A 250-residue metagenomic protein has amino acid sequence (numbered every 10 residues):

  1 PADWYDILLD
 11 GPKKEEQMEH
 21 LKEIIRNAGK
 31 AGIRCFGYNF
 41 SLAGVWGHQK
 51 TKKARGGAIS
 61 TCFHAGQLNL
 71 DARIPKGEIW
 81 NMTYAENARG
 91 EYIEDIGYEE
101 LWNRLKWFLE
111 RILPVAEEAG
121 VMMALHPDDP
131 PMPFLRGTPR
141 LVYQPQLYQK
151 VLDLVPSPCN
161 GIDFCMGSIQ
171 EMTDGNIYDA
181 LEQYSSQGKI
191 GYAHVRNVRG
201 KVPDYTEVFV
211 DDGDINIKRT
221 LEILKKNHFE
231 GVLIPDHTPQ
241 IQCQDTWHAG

Functional and structural regions predicted by a protein language model:
P1, F40-G44, N197, D236-T238: Short, solvent-exposed turn/loop segments enriched in Gly/Ser/Thr/Pro and often Arg
D3-L8, V45-W46: Short active-site-adjacent helix-start/loop capping segments
D6-D10, E15, E19-K22, R26-R34 (+6 more regions): Histidine-acidic metal/acid-base catalytic patches
L21-E23, N27-W107: Active-site-proximal, glycine-rich beta->alpha crossover segments in alpha/beta enzymes that shape flexible
